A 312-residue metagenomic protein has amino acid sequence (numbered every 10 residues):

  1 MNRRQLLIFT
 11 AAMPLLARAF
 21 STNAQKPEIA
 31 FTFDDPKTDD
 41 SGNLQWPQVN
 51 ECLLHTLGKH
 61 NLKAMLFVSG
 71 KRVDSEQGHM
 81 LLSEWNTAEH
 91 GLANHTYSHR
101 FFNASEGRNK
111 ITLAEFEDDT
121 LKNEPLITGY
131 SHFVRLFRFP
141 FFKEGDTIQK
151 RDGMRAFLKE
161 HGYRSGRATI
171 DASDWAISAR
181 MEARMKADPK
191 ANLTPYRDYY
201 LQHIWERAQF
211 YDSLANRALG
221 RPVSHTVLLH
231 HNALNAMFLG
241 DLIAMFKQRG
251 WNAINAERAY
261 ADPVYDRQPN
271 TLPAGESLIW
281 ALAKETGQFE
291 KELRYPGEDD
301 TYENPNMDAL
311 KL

Functional and structural regions predicted by a protein language model:
M1-P14: N-terminal secretory signal peptides and thylakoid transit peptides that target proteins across membranes
A17-K26: C-terminal segment of N-terminal export signals and the immediately downstream linker at the start of the mature
Q25-F142, V227, M245: Active-site beta->alpha N-cap acidic-glycine motif
L44, R100-G129, I148-H161, T169-R221 (+1 more regions): Alpha-helical scaffold elements lining the catalytic groove of polysaccharide deacetylases
G58-N61, D74, R167, L219-R221 (+1 more regions): C-terminal domain-boundary segment and adjacent tail
M80-L81, G153-M154, D241-L242: A short acidic, amphipathic alpha-helical/loop segment
M80-S83, G107-K110, R180-R184, R267-L272: Short low-complexity, flexible loop/linker segments enriched in glycine and/or proline with clustered acidic
A88-E89, E160-R164: Glycine-enriched alpha-helix->loop->beta-strand junction motifs that scaffold or abut catalytic
